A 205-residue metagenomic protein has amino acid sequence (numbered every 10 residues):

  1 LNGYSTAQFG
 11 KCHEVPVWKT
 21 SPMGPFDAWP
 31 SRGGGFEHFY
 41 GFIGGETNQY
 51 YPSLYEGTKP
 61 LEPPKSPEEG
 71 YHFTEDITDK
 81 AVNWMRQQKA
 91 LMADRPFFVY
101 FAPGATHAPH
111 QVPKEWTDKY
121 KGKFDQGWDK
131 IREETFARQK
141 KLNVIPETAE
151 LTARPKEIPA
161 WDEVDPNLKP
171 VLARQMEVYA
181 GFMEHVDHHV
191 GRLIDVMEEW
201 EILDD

Functional and structural regions predicted by a protein language model:
L1-D205: Formylglycine-dependent sulfatase
